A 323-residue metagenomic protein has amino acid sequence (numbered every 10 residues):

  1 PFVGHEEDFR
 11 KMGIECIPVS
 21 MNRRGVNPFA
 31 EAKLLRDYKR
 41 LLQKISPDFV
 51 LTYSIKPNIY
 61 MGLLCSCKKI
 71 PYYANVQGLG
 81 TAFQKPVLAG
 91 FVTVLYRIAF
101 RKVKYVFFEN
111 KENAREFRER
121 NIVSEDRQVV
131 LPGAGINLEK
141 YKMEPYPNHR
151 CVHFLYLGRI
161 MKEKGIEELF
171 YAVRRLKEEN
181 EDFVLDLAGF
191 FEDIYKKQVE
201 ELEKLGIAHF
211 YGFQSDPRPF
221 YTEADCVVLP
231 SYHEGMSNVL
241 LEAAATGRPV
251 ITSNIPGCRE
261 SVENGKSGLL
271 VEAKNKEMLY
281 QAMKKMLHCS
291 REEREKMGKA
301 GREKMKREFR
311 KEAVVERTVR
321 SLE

Functional and structural regions predicted by a protein language model:
P1-A30, Q128, F190-D193: N-terminal strand-loop element at the rim of the active site of nucleotide-sugar-dependent glycosyltransferases
G4-M12, R115, R175, V184-Y211: Short, structured helix-loop element that forms part of the nucleotide-activated donor/catalytic region
I17-P18, R97, R101-M143: Donor nucleotide-sugar binding/catalytic pocket of nucleotide-sugar-dependent glycosyltransferases
T52-N58, V76: Short His-centered aromatic/hydrophobic patch
V152, Y156-R175, L269, E277: A conserved mid-protein helix/loop that constitutes part of the nucleotide-sugar donor-binding site
F213, Y232: Aromatic "clamp/platform" in nucleotide-sugar-dependent glycosyltransferases that forms part of the donor/acceptor
P249-T252, V262: Short hydrophobic beta-strand element within catalytic cores of glycosyltransferases and related nucleotide-activated
N264-G265, L269-K276, K285-R291: Conserved acidic donor-binding segment of nucleotide-sugar-dependent glycosyltransferases
